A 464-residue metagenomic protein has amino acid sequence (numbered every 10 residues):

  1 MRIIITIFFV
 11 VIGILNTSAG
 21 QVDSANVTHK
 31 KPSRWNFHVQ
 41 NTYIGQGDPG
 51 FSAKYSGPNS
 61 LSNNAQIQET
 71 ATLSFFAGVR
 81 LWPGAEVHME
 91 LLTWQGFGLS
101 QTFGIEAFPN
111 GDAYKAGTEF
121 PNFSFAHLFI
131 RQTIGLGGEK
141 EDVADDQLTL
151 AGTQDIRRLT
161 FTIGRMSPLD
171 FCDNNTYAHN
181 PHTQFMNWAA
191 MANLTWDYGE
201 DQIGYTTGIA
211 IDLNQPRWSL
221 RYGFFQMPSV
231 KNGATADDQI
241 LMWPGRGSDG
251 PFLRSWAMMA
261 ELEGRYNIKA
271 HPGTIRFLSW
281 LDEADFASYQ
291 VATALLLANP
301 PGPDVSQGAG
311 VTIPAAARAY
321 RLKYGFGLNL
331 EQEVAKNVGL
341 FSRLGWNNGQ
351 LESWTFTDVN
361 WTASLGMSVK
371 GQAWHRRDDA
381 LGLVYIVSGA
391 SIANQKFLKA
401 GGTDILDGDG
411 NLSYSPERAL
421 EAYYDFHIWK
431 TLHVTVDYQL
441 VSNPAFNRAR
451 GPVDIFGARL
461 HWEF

Functional and structural regions predicted by a protein language model:
V22-F37, P49-G50, V79, P83-V87 (+7 more regions): Short loop/turn motifs that connect adjacent beta-strands in outer-membrane beta-barrel proteins
S33, I67-L73, P121-A126, I203-T207 (+6 more regions): Residues that define the transmembrane beta-barrel architecture of outer-membrane proteins
F37, N41-G45, M89-T93, F161-R165 (+7 more regions): Transmembrane beta-barrel strands of outer-membrane/channel proteins
V39, L73-V79, L128-Q132, I163 (+8 more regions): Residues on the lipid-exposed face of transmembrane beta-strands in outer-membrane beta-barrel proteins
G47-T70, N175-A178, A449: Surface-exposed strand-loop-strand hairpins of Gram-negative outer-membrane beta-barrel proteins
F103-F120, S124, E139-A257, E261 (+1 more regions): Surface-exposed coil loops of outer-membrane beta-barrel proteins
W188-L330, N337-L340, L344-L351, D358 (+1 more regions): Signature for the C-terminal beta-barrel architecture of outer-membrane proteins
E261-E263, L281-Y320, F341, N348 (+1 more regions): Outer membrane beta-barrel transmembrane domains
